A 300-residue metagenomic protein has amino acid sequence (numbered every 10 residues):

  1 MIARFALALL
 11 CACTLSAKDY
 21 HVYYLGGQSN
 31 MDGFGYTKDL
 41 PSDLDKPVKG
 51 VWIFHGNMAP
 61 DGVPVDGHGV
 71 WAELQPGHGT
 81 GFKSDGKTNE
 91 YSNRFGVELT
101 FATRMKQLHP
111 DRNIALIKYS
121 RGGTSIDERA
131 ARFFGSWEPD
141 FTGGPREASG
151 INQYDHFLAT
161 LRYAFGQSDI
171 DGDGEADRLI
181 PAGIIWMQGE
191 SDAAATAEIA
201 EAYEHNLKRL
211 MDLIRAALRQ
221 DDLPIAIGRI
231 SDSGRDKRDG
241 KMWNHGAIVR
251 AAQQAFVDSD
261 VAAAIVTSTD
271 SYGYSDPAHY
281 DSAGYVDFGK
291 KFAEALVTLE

Functional and structural regions predicted by a protein language model:
M1-A8: Sec-dependent signal peptide recognition, specifically the positively charged N-region followed immediately by
A12-T14: N-terminal signal peptide c-region/cleavage motif recognized by signal peptidases
A17-E300: Cell-envelope and extracellular/periplasmic
